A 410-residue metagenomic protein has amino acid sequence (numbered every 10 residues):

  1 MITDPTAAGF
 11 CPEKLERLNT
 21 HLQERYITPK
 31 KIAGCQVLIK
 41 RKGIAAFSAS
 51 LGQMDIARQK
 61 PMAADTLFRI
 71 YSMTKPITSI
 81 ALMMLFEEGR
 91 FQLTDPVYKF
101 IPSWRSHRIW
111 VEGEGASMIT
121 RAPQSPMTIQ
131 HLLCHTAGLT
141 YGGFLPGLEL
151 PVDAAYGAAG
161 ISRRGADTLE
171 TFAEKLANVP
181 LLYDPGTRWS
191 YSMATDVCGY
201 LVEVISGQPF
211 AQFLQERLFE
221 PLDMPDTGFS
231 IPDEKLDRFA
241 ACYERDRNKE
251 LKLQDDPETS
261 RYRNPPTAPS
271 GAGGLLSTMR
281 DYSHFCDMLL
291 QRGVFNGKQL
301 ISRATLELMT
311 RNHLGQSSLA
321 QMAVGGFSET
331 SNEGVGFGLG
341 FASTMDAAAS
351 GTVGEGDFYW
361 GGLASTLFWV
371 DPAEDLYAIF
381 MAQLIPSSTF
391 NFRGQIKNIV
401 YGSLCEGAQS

Functional and structural regions predicted by a protein language model:
T6-I70, R90, S106-G113, M118 (+4 more regions): Short, conserved catalytic-motif segment at the N-terminal edge
C11, K75, T278: Short, conserved phosphate/pyrophosphate- and ester-handling motifs at nucleotide-, phospho-/glycolipid
E16-Q23, G43, R69-F100, T195-E203 (+2 more regions): Active-site SXXK
S50-G52, D255-D256, A382: Short clusters of small/polar residues that mark proteolytic maturation junctions
S106-T352: Short, surface-exposed loop or secondary-structure junction motifs that flank catalytic or metal-binding residues
D357, A364-A373: Short, surface-exposed beta-strand/loop micro-motifs that present aromatic residues
F368-W369, D375-L384: Short, well-ordered beta-strand elements
Q383-Q409: Generic C-terminus detector
